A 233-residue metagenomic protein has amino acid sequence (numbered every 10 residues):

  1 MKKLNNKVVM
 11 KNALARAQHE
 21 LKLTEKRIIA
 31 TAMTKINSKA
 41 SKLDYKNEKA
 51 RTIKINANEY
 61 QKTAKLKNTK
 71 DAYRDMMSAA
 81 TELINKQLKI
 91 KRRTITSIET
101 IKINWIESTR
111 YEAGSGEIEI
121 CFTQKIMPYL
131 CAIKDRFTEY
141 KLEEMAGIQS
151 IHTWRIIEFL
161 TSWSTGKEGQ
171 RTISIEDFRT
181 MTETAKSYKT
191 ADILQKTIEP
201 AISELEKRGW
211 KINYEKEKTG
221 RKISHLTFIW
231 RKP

Functional and structural regions predicted by a protein language model:
M1-P233: Charged, alpha-helix-forming regions
